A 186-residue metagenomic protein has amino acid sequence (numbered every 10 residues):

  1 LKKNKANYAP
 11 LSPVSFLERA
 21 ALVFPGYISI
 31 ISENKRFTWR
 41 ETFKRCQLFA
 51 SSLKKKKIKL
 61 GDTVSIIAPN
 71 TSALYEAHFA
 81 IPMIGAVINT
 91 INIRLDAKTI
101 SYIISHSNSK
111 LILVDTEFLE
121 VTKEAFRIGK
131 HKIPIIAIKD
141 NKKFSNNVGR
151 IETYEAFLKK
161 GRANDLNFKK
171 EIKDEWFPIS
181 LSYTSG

Functional and structural regions predicted by a protein language model:
L1-P10: Flexible, non-catalytic linker and terminal segments flanking ANL/adenylate-forming cores
A9, G26-T71, Y75-F79, D96-S101 (+2 more regions): Conserved AMP-binding/adenylate-forming core of the ANL superfamily
R19-P25: Flexible acidic/glycine-rich loop/turn elements at helix↔coil and beta-strand↔loop transitions within catalytic cores
P25, A137, G149-E152, K160-Y183: Conserved pre-ATP/AMP-binding loop-to-beta segment of ANL
I28, D62, A86, W176-F177: Surface-exposed loop/turn positions
K55-K56, M83-K159: Structural core segment of the AMP-binding/adenylate-forming
V64, I81, I112, P178 (+1 more regions): Conserved S/T- and glycine-rich ATP-binding loop of Class I adenylate-forming
